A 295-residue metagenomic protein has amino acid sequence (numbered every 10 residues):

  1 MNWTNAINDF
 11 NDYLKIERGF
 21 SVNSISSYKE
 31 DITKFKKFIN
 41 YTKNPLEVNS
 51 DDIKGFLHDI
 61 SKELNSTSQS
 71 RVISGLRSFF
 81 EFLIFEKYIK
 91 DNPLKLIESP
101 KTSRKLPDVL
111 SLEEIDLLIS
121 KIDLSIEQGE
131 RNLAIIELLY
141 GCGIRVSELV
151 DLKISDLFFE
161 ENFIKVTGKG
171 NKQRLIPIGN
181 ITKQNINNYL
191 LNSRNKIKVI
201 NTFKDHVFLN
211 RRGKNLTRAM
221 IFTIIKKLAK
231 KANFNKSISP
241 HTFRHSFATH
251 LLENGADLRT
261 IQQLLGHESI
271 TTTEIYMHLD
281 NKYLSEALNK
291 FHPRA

Functional and structural regions predicted by a protein language model:
M1-A295: Conserved catalytic core of the tyrosine transesterase superfamily
